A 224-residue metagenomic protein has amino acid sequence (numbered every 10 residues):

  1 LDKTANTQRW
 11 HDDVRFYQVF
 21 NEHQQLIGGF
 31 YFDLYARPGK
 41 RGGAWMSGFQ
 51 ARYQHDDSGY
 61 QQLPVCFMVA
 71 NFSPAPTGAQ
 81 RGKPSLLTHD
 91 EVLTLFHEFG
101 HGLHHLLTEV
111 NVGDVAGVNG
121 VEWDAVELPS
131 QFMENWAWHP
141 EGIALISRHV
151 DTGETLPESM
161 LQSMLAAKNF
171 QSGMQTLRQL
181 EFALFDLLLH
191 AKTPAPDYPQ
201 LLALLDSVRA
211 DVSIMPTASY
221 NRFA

Functional and structural regions predicted by a protein language model:
L1-A224: Cation-handling catalytic/transport regions enriched in His/Asp/Glu
